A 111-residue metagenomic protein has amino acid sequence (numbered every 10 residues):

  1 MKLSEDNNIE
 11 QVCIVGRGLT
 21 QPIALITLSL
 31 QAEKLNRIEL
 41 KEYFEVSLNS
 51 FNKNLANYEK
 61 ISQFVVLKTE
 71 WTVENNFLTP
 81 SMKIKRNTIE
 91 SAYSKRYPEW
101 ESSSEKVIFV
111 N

Functional and structural regions predicted by a protein language model:
M1-Y58, E70, E74-N75: AMP-binding/adenylate-forming catalytic core of the ANL superfamily
N8-Q11, S50-N111: Conserved C-terminal "lid"/linker of ANL adenylate-forming enzymes
